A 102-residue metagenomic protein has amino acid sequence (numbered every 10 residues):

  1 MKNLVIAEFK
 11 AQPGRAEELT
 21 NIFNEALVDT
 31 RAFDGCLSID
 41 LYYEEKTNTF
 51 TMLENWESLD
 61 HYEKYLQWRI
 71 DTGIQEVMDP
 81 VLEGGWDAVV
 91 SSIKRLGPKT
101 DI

Functional and structural regions predicted by a protein language model:
M1-N3, N48: Residue-level preference for beta-strand/loop junctions
N3-F9: Active-site-flanking beta-strand signature of metal-NTP-handling nucleotidyl enzymes and homologous cyclase-like
F9, Y62-R69, G97-T100: Catalytic cores of transferase enzymes with a strong primary signal for eukaryotic protein kinases
K10-L19: Short, surface-exposed ligand-recognition loops at beta-strand->loop->(often short) alpha-helix junctions that present
L27-T51: Short, glycine- and small/hydrophobic-rich beta-strand elements in well-ordered beta-sheets
T30-L37, N55-V90: An amphipathic, aromatic/His-enriched active-site/gating alpha helix that lines ligand/cofactor pockets
D40-N48, Q75-I102: Glycine-rich beta-strand-turn "strand-cap" elements at beta-sheet edges
